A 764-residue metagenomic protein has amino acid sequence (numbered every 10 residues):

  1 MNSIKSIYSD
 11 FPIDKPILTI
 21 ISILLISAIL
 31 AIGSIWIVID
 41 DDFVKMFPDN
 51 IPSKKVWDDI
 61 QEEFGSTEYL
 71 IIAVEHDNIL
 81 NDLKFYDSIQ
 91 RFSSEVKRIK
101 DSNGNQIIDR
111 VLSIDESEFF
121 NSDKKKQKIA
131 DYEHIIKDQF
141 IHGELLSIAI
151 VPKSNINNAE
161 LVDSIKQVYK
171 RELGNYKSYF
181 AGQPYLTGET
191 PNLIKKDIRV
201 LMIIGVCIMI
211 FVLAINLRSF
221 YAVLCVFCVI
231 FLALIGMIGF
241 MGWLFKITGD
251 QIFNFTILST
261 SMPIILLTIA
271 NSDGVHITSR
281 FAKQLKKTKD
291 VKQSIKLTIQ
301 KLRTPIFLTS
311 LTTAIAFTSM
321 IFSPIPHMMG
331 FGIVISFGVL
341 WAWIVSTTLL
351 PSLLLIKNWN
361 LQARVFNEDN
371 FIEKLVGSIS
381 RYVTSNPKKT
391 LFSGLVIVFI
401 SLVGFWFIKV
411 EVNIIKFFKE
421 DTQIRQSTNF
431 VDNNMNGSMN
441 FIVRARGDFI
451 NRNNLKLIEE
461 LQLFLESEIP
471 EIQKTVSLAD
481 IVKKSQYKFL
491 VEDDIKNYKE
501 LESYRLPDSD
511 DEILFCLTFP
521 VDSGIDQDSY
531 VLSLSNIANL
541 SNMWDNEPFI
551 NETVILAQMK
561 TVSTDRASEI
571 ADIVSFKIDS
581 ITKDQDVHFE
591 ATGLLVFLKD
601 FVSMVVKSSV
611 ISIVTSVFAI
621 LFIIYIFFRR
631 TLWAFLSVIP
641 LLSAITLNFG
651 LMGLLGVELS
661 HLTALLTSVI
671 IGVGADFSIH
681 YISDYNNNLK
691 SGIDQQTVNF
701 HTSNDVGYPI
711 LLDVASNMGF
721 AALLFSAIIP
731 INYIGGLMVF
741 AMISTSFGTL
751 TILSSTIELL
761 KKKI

Functional and structural regions predicted by a protein language model:
M1-I204, F211-N216, F231-F255, P387-L662 (+2 more regions): Extracytoplasmic
M1-K5, Y176-Q183, T288, K292 (+3 more regions): Short, membrane-interfacial amphipathic segments enriched in basic
M1-L24, K296, I344-I400, W406 (+3 more regions): Interfacial helix-loop-helix hairpins and adjacent transmembrane helices of multi-pass alpha-helical membrane proteins
S9-D14, L18, K196, V200 (+8 more regions): Alpha-helical transmembrane segments of multi-pass membrane proteins
V44-M46, S219-C228, L244-I264, M320-F337 (+4 more regions): Membrane-water interface of transmembrane alpha-helices in multipass transporters/channels
I198, I269, D273-G274, K286-S323 (+3 more regions): Pore- and gate-forming transmembrane helices of large, multi-pass membrane proteins
V212, F307-K357, L621-Y625, L647-E658 (+1 more regions): Hydrophobic, glycine/alanine-rich multi-pass transmembrane helices and their short helix-loop junctions in large
M262-K286, I306, T313, W343 (+5 more regions): Short helical (or helix-break) motifs at transmembrane helix termini and adjacent helical loops in multi-pass membrane
